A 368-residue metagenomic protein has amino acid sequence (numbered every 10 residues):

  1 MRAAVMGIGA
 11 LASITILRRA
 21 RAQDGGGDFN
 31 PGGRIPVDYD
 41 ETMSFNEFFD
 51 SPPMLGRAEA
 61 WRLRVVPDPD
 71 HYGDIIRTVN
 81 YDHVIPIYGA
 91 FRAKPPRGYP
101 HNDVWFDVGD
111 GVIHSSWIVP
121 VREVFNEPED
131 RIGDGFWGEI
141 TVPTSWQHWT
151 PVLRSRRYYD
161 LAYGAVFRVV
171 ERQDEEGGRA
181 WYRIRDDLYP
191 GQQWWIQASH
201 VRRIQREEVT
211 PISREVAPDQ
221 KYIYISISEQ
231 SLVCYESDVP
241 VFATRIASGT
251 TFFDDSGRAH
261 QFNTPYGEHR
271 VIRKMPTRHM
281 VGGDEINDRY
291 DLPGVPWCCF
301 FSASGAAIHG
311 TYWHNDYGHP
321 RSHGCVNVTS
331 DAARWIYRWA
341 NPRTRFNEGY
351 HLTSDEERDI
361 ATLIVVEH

Functional and structural regions predicted by a protein language model:
M1-A22: N-terminal export signals
G9, Q23-D50, N102-V142, R185-P218: Boundary regions of SH3-family modules and the immediately adjacent low-complexity/disordered segments in eukaryotic
G25-G26, V216-P218, F252-F253, A259-Y266 (+2 more regions): Exported/periplasmic cell-wall-interacting domains
D28-N102, D130-G177, S213: Beta-loop motif signature
L63-V65, Q147, V271, C299 (+1 more regions): Bulky hydrophobic/aromatic "packing anchor" residues in well-ordered structure
I75-I76, P95-P100, R157-Y158, I223 (+3 more regions): Short consensus segments that form the blades of beta-propeller domains, in both extracellular/periplasmic
R77-H83, F106, Y159, Q230 (+2 more regions): Solvent-exposed, polar/charged alpha-helical surfaces in well-ordered, non-transmembrane soluble domains, broadly
Y158, E171-W181, R185-G267: Cell wall/extracellular polymer interaction/catalysis modules
